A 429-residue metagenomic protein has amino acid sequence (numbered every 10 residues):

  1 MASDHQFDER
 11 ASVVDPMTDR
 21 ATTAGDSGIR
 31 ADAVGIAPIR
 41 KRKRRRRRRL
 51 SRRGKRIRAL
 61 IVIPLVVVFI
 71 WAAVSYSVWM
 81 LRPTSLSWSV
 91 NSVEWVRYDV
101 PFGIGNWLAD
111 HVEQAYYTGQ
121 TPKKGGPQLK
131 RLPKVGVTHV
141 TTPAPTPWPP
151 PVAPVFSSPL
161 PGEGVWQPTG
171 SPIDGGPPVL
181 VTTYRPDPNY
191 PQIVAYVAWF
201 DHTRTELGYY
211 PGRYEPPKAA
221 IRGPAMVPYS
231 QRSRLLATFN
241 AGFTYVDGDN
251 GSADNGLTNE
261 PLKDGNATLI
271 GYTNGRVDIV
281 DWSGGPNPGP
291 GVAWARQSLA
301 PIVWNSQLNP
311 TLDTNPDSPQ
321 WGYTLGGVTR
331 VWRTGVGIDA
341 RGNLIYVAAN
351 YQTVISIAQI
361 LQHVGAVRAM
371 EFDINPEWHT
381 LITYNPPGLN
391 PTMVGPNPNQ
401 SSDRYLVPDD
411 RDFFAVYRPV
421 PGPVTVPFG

Functional and structural regions predicted by a protein language model:
M1-P38: N-terminal targeting leaders characterized by basic, low-complexity, disordered sequences that direct proteins
R42-F69: N-terminal Sec-pathway targeting helices
V66-S85, S89-E260: Zymogen propeptides
I193, D264, V331, V407-R411: Short, solvent-exposed loop/turn segments at the edges of secondary structure
D201-H202, Y209-N350, V354-H363, V367: Aspartyl protease catalytic domain
A295, I302, L308-N309, V367 (+2 more regions): Pepsin/retropepsin-fold aspartyl endopeptidases
I345-V347, V354-P386, T392-P398: C-terminal soluble interaction/assembly domains
G388-G429: Low-complexity, Gly/Ser/Thr/Pro-rich intrinsically disordered linker/tail segments
